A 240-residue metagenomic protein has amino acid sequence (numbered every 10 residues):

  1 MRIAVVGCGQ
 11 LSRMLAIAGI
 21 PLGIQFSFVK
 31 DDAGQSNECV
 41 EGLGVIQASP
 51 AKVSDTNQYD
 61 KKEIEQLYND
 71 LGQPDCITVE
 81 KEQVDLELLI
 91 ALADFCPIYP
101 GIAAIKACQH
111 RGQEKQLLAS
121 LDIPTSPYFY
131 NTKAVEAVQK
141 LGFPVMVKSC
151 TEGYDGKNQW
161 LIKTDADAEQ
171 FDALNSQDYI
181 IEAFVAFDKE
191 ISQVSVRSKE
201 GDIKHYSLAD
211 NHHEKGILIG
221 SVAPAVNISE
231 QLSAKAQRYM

Functional and structural regions predicted by a protein language model:
M1-A104, C108-Q109: ATP-binding N-terminal substructure of ATP-dependent carboxylate-amine bond-forming enzymes
S27, T78, I98-P100, S126 (+3 more regions): Structural detector of well-ordered beta-strand residues that form the stable sheet scaffold of enzyme domains
E41, S126, A236-M240: Short, intrinsically disordered, charge-balanced linker/junction segments flanking boundaries in proteins
E63-Q66, L88, K133-A137, D167: Short acidic active-site motifs
E82-V84, C150-E152, V196: Short glycine-rich anion-binding loops that position phosphate/pyrophosphate groups of nucleotides and phosphorylated
G101-Q159: A conserved helix-loop-beta module that forms one wall/lid of the active-site cleft in ATP-utilizing catalytic domains
N158-M240: Internal nucleotide-binding/catalytic subdomain
